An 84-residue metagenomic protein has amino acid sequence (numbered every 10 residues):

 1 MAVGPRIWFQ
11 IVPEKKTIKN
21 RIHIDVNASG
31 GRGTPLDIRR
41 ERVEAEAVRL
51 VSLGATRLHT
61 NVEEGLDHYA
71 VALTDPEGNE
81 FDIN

Functional and structural regions predicted by a protein language model:
M1-K16, N27, E44-N84: Vicinal oxygen chelate
N20: Hydrophobic alpha-helical positions that pack around
G31-E41: Short, flexible/disordered intra-domain loops and linkers
